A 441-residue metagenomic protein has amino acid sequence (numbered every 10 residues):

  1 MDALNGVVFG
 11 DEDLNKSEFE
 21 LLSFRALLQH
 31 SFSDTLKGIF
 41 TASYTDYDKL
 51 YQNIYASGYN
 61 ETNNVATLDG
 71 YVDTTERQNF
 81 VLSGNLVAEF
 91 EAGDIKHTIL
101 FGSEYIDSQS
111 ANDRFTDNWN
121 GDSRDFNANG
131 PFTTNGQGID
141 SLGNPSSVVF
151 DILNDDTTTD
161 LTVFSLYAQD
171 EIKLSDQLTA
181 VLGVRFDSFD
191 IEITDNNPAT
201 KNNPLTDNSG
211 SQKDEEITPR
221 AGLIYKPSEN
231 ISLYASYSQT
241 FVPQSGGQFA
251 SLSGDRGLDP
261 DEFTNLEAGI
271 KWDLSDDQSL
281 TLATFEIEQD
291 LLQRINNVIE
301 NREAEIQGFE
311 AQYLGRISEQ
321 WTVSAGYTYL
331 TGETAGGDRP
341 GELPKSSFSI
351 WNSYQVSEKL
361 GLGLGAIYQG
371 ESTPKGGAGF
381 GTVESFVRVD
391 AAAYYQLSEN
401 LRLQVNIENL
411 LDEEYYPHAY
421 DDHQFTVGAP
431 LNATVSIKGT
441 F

Functional and structural regions predicted by a protein language model:
M1-S31, D46-R77, D122-D155, T159 (+1 more regions): Acidic/polar loop-and-plug regions of large Gram-negative outer-membrane beta-barrel proteins
F24-H30, L82-A88, L166-I172, A221-Y225 (+7 more regions): Residues on the lipid-exposed face of transmembrane beta-strands in outer-membrane beta-barrel proteins
L27-S43, Y47-N53, K226, S232-Y234 (+3 more regions): Membrane-embedded beta-barrel scaffold of Gram-negative outer-membrane proteins
G38-A42, H97-S103, A180-L182, L233 (+7 more regions): Transmembrane beta-strands of outer-membrane beta-barrel proteins
Y44-L50, A88, S103-Q109, F186-D190 (+7 more regions): Transmembrane beta-strands of outer-membrane beta-barrel pores
R77, K96-T98, E104-S108, T157-Q289 (+5 more regions): Structural signature of Gram-negative outer-membrane beta-barrels, strongest in the C-terminal barrel of TonB-dependent
S279, A283-Q289, E300-G377, L411-E414 (+1 more regions): Gram-negative outer-membrane beta-barrel transporters
G370-K375, Y394-F441: C-terminal beta-signal and adjacent terminal beta-strands/loops of Gram-negative outer-membrane beta-barrel proteins
